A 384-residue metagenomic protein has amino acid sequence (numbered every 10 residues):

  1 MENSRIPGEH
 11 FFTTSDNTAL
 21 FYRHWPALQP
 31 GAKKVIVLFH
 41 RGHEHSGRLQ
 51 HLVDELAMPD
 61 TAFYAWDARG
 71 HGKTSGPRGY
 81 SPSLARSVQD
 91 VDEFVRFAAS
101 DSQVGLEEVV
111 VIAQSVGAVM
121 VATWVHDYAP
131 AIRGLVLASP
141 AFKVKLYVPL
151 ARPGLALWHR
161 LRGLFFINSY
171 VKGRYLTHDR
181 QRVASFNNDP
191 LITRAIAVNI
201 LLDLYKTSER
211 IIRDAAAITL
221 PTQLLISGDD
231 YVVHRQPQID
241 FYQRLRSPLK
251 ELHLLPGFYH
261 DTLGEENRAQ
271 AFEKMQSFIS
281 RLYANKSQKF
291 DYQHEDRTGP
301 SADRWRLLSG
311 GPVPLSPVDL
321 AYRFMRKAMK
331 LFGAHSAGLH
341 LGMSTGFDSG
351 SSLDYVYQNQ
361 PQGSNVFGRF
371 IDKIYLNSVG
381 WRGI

Functional and structural regions predicted by a protein language model:
M1-L28: N-terminal cap/lid segment of alpha/beta-hydrolase-fold proteins
R41-H51, F63: Serine-hydrolase catalytic-loop signature spanning alpha/beta hydrolases and amidase-signature enzymes
H43-S46, G72-G105: Catalytic nucleophile-loop/oxyanion-hole region of alpha/beta-hydrolase and closely related hydrolase-like folds
V53-P77: Conserved alpha/beta-hydrolase
I218, L224-I226, D230: Short beta-strand/loop motif that positions the catalytic acidic residue of the alpha/beta-hydrolase fold
L220, H234-Q243: Short alpha-helix in the alpha/beta-hydrolase fold that links the catalytic acid
E251-A302: Catalytic active-site module of serine/aspartate enzymes centered on a nucleophile-bearing elbow/loop
V318-G383: Conserved Class I S-adenosyl-L-methionine-dependent methyltransferase catalytic core
